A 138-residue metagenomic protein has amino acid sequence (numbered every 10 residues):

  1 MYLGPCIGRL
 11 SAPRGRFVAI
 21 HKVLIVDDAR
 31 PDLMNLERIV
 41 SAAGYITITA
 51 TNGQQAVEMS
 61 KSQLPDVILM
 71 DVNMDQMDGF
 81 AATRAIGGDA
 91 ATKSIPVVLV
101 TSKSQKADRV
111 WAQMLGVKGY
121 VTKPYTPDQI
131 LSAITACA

Functional and structural regions predicted by a protein language model:
R30-I48: Two-component/phosphorelay signaling modules centered on CheY-like receiver
L33, D75-Q76, K93, Q105: The feature encodes the CheY-like receiver
G44-T51, M59, V121: Short hydrophobic/Thr-rich beta-strand motif most characteristic of the beta2 strand and flanking loop of CheY-like
Q63-L69: Active-site beta3 strand of CheY-like receiver
K118: Short, glycine/charged-rich "phosphate-handling" switch motifs in NTP-dependent and phosphotransfer domains
Y125-T135: C-terminal output helix
